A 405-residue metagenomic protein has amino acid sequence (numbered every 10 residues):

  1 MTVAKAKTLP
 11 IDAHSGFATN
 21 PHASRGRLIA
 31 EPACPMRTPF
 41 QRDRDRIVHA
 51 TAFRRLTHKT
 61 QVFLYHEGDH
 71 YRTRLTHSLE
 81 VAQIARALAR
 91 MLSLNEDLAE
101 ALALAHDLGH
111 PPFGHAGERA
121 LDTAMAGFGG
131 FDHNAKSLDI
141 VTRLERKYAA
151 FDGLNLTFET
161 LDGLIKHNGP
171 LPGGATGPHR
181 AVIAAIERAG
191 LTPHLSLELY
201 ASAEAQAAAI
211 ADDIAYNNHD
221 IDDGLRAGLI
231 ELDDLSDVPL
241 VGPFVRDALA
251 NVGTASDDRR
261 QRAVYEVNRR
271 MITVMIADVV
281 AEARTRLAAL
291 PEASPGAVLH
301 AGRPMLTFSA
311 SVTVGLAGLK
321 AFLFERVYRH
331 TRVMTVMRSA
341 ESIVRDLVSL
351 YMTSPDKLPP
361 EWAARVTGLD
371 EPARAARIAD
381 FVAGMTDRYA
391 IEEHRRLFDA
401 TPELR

Functional and structural regions predicted by a protein language model:
M1-S78, Q83-L88, E96, N134-A135 (+2 more regions): Histidine-centered, transition-metal-coordinating active-site segments
Y65-T76, A89-R90, A105-P112, M125-F128: Short coil/turn segments at secondary-structure boundaries
L92, E96-E118, S137, D212 (+1 more regions): His-Asp-centered metal-binding catalytic motifs of divalent-metal-dependent phosphohydrolases/nucleases
D107-A150, N155: A generic, well-ordered mixed alpha/beta core segment in the N-terminal half of proteins
